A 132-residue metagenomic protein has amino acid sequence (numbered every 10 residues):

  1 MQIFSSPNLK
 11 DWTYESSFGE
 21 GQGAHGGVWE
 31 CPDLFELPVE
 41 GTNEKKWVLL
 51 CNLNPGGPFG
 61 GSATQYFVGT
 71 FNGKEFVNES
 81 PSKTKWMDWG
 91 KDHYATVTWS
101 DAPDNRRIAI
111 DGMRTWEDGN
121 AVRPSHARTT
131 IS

Functional and structural regions predicted by a protein language model:
M1-S132: Carbohydrate-active catalytic/glycan-binding domains of CAZyme proteins, especially the secreted or lumenal ectodomains
